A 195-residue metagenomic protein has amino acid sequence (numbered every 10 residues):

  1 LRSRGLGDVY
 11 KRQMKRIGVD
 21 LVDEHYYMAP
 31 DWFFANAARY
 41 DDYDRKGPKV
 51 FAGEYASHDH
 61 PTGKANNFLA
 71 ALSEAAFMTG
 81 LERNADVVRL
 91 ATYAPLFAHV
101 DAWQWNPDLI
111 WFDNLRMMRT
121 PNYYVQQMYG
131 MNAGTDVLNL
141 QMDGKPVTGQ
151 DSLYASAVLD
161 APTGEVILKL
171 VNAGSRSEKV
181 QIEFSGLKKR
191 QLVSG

Functional and structural regions predicted by a protein language model:
L1-Y10: Single conserved hydrophobic/aromatic residue that forms the stacking wall/gate of nucleotide- or nucleobase-binding
K11-K64: Glycoside hydrolase catalytic-domain groove-lining segments
D20, G53, R89, Q191-S194: A short, local hydrophobic-aromatic micro-motif
M28, P95-A98, G174: Glycine-rich beta-alpha junction loops
N36-A37, K64-A71, W105-F112, L170-V171 (+2 more regions): Composition- and surface-driven signal marking solvent-exposed, interaction-prone regions in large proteins
G47-A155, P162-G164: Aromatic/acidic polysaccharide-binding cleft in carbohydrate-active enzymes
D151-K189: Carbohydrate-binding surface patches
